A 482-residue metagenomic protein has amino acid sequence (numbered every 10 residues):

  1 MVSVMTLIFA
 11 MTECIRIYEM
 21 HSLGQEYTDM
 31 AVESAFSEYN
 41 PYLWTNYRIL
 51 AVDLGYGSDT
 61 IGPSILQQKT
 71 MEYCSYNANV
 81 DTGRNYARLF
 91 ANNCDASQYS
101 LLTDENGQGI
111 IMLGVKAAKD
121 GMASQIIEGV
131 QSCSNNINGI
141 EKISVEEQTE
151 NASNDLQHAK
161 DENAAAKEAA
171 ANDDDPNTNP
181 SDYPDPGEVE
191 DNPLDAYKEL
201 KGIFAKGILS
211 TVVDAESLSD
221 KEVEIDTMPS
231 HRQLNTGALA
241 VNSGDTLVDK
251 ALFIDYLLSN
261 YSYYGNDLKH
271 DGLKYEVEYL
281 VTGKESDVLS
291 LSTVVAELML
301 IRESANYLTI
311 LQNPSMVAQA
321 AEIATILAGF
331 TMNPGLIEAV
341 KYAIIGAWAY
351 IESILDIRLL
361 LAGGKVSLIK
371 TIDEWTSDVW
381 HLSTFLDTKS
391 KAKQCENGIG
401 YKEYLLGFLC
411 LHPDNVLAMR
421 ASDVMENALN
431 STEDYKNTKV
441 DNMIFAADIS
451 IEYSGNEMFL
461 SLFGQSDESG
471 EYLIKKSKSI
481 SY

Functional and structural regions predicted by a protein language model:
M1-I61: Alpha-helical assembly-interface signal, strongest on the long, hydrophobic N-terminal helix that forms
P41, I49-Y482: Long, compositionally biased low-complexity segments
